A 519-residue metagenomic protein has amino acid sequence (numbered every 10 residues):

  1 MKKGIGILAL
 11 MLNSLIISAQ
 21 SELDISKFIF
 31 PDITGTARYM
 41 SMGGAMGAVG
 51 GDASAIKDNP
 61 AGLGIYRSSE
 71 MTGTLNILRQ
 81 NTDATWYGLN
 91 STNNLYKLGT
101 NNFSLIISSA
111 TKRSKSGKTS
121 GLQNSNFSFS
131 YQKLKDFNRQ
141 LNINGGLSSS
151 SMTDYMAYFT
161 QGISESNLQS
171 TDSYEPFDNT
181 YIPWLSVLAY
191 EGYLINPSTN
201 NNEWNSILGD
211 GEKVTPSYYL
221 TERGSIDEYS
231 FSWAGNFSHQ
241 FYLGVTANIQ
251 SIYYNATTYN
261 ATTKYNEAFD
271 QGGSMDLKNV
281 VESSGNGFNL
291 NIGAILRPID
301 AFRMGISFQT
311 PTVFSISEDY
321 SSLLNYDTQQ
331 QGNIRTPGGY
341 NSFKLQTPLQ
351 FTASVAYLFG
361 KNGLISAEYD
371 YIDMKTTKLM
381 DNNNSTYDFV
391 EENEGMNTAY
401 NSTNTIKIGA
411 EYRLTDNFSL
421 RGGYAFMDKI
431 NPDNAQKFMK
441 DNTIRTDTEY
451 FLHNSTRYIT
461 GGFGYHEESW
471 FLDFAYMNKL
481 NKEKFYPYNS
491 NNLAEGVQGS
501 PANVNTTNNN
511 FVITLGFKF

Functional and structural regions predicted by a protein language model:
K2-L8: Sec-dependent signal peptide recognition, specifically the positively charged N-region followed immediately by
L10-M11, R67: Short, linear, compositionally biased motifs with a strong N-terminal bias
S14-I16: N-terminal signal peptide c-region/cleavage motif recognized by signal peptidases
Q20-T34, Y39, S108-F519: Outer-membrane beta-barrel porins/channels
A37, V49-D58, G64-L147, D227: Outer-membrane beta-barrel translocator/receptor signature
